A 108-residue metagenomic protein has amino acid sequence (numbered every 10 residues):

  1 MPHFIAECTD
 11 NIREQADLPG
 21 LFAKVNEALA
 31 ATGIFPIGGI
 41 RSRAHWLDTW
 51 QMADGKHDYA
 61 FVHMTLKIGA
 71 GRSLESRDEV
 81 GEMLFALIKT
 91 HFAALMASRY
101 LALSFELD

Functional and structural regions predicted by a protein language model:
M1, I5, G38-K67: Short edge beta-strands and adjacent turn/loop segments
C8-R13: Short polar catalytic/cofactor-binding loops
E14-A16, Q51: Short acidic/glycine-rich loop or secondary-structure boundary segments that cap or lie
A16-D17, A28: Low-complexity, serine/threonine/proline/glycine-rich extracellular segments that form mucin-like
D17-A23: Alpha-helical assembly-interface signal, strongest on the long, hydrophobic N-terminal helix that forms
K24-R41: Short, well-structured hydrophobic secondary-structure segments
I40-S42, A93-D108: A short amphipathic beta-strand at an alpha->beta junction
D54-A94: Mid-chain, well-packed structural core segment of small domains
